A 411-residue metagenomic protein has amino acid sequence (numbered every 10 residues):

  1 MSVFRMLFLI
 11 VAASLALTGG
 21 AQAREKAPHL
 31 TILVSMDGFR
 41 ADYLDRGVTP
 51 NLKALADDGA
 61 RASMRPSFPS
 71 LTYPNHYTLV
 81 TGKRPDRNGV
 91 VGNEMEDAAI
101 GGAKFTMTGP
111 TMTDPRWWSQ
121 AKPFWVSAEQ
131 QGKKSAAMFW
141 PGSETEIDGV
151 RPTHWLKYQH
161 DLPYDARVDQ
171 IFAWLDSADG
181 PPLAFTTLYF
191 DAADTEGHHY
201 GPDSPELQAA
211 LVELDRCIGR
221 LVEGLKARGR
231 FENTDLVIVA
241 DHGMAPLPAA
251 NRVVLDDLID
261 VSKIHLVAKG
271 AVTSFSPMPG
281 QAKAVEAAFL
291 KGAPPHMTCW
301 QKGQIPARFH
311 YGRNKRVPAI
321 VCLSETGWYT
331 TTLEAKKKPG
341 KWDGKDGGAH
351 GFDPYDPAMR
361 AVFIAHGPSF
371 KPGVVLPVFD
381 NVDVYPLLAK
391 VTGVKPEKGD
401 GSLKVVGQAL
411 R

Functional and structural regions predicted by a protein language model:
L7-A16: Bacterial N-terminal signal peptides
A27-T31, D58-R61, R87, Q131-A136 (+5 more regions): Loop/turn elements at helix/coil->beta-strand transitions in domains of secreted/extracellular proteins
L33, N51, E213-V254: Metal-dependent active-site segment of extracytoplasmic phospho-/sulfohydrolases and closely related
D42-N88: Short, structured active-site-proximal loop/turn typified by the sulfatase FGly-forming signature C/S-X-P-X-R
K83-P202, P294: His/Asp/Glu-rich, glycine-adjacent segments that coordinate divalent cations and/or stabilize oxyanion chemistry on
Y164-D176, A193-T234, L388: A long, amphipathic alpha-helix that forms part of the scaffold/cap immediately adjacent to metal-dependent active
N233, A240-G280: Acidic/histidine-rich catalytic neighborhood
V267-V375, F379-K390: Active-site neighborhoods of enzymes that stabilize oxyanions during catalysis
